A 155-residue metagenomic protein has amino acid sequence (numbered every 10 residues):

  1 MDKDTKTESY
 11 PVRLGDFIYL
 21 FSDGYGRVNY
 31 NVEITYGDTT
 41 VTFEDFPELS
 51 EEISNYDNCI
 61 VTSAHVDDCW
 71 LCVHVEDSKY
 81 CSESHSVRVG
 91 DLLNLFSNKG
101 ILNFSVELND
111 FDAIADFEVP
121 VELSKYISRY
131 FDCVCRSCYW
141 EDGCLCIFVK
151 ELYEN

Functional and structural regions predicted by a protein language model:
M1-S9, D77-E83, E151-N155: Short intrinsically disordered terminal tails
D4-T7, V32, L95, K99 (+1 more regions): N-terminal cationic leader/targeting segments used for protein routing and processing
Y10, H85, G100: Flexible coil/turn residues that form the inter-helical turn or adjacent wing/linker of helix-turn-helix
S22-D23, S97: Short conserved AdoMet
G26-E83, I101-V149: Acidic, low-complexity, intrinsically disordered interaction modules
